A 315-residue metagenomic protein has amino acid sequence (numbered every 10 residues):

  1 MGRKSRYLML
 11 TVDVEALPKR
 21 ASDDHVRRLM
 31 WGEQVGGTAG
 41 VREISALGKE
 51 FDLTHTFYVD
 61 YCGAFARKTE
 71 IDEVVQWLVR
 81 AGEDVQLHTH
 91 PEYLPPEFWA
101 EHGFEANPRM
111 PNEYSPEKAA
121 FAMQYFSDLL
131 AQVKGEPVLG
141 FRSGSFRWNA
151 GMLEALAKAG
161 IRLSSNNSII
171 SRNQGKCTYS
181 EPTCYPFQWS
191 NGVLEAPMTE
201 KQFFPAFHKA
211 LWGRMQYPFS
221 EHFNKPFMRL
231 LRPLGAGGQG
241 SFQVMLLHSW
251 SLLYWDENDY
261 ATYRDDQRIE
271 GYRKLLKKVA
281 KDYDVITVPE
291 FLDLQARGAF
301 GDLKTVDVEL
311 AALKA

Functional and structural regions predicted by a protein language model:
G2-A81, D284: Active-site beta->alpha N-cap acidic-glycine motif
L10-S22, T89-E92, A196-K201, M245-L252: Short loop/turn segments at strand-loop or loop-helix junctions that form parts of catalytic or ligand-binding pockets
D13, G48, H88, F141 (+3 more regions): Conserved, mostly hydrophobic/aromatic
R27-V35, T56-F65, N107-K118, V138-G140 (+2 more regions): The substrate-binding groove and active-site-proximal loops of carbohydrate-active enzymes, especially glycoside
G32-A39, V59-I71, Y93-E97, R142-G151 (+3 more regions): Acidic-and-aromatic substrate-binding clefts and catalytic sites of carbohydrate-active enzymes
T54, Y58-R147, F242-M245: Metal-dependent polysaccharide deacetylase catalytic core of the NodB/CE4 family, i.e., the active-site-bearing domain
R142-G240: Active-site-adjacent pocket scaffolds in enzyme catalytic domains
Y217-A315: C-terminal domain-boundary segment and adjacent tail
